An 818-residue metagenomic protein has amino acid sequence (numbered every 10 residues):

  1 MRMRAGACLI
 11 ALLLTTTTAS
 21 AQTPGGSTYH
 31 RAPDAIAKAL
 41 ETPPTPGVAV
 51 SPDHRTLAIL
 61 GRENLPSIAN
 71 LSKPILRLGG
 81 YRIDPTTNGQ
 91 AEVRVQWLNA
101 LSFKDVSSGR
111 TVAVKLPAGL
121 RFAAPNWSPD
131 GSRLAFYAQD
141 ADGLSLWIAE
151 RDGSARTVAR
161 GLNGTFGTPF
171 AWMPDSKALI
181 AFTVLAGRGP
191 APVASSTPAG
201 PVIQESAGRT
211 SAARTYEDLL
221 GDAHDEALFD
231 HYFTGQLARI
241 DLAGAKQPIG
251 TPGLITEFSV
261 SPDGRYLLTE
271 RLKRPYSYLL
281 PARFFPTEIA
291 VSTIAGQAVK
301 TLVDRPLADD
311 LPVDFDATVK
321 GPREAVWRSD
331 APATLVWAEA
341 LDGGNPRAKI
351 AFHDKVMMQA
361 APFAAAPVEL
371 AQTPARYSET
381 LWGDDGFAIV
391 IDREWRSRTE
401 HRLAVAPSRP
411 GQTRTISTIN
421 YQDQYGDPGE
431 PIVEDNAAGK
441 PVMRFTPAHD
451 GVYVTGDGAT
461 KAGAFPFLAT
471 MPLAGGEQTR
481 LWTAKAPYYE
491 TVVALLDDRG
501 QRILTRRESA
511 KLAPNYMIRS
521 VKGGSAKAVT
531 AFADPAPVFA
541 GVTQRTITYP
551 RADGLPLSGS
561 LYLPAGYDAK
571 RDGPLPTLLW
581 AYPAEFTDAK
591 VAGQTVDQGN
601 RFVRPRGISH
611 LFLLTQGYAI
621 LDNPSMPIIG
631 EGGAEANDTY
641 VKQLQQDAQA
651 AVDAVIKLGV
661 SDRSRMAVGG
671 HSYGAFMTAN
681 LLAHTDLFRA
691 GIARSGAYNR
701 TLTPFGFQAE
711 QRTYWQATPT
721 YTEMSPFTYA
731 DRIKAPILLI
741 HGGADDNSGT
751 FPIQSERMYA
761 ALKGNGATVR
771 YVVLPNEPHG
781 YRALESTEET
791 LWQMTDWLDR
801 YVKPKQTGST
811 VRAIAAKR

Functional and structural regions predicted by a protein language model:
M1-C8: Bacterial N-terminal signal peptides that target proteins for export
L9-I10, T15-T16, A21-S525, A531-G541 (+4 more regions): Beta-propeller folds
W97-L98, V106, A584, D597-R818: Active-site-proximal cap/loop segments of hydrolase catalytic domains
Q236-L242, W580-A584, G617-A619: Glycine-rich, acidic and aromatic/proline-enriched surface loops and short helix-turn segments that act as binding
R274, L341-G343, F363, W395-R396 (+11 more regions): Short, glycine-/Ser/Thr-/acidic-enriched flexible segments
T530-G573: N-terminal cap/lid segment of alpha/beta-hydrolase-fold proteins
A569-R571, L578-Q598: Short, surface-exposed "cap/lid" segments of acyl-processing enzymes
